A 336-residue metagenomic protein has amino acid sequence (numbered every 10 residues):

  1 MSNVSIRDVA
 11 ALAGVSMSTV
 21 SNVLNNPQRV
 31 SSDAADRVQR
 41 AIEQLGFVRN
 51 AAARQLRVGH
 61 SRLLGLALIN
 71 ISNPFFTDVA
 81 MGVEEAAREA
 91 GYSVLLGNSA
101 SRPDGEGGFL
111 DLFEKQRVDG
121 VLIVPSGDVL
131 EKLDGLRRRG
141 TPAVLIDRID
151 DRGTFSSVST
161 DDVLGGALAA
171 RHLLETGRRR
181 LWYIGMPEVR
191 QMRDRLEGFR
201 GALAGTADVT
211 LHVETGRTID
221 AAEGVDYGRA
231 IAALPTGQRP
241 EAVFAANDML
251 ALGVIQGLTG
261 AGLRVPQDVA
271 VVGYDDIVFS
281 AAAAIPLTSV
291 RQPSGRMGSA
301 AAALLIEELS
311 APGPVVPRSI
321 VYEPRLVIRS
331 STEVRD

Functional and structural regions predicted by a protein language model:
M1-R62, D336: N-terminal helix-turn-helix DNA-binding module of bacterial transcription factors
F47-L112, Q116-G120, R200: Amphipathic helical "hinge" segments at domain boundaries
A87-S99, W182-I184, R200-V225: Short beta-strand elements in bilobed, periplasmic/extracellular small-molecule ligand-binding domains
A100-S101, I123-L168, M249, D275-L287: Flexible loop/hinge segments that line or gate small-molecule binding clefts
R117-P125, R180-I184, E214, T236-N247 (+1 more regions): Periplasmic-binding protein-like
V158-Y183, A221-A232, Q292-A311: Hydrophobic alpha-helical segments within soluble ligand-binding/sensing domains
A167-T206, R318-S331: An alpha-beta-alpha
A233-D336: Flexible loop/turn connectors
